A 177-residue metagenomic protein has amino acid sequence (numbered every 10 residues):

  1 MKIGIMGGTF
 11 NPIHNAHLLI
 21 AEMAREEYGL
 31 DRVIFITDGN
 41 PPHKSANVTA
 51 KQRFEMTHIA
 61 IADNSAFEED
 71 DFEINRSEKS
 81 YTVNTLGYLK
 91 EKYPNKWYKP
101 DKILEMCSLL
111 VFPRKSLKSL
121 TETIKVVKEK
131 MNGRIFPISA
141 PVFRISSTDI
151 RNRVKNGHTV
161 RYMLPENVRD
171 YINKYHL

Functional and structural regions predicted by a protein language model:
M1-L177: Nucleotidyltransferase catalytic core that binds NTPs
